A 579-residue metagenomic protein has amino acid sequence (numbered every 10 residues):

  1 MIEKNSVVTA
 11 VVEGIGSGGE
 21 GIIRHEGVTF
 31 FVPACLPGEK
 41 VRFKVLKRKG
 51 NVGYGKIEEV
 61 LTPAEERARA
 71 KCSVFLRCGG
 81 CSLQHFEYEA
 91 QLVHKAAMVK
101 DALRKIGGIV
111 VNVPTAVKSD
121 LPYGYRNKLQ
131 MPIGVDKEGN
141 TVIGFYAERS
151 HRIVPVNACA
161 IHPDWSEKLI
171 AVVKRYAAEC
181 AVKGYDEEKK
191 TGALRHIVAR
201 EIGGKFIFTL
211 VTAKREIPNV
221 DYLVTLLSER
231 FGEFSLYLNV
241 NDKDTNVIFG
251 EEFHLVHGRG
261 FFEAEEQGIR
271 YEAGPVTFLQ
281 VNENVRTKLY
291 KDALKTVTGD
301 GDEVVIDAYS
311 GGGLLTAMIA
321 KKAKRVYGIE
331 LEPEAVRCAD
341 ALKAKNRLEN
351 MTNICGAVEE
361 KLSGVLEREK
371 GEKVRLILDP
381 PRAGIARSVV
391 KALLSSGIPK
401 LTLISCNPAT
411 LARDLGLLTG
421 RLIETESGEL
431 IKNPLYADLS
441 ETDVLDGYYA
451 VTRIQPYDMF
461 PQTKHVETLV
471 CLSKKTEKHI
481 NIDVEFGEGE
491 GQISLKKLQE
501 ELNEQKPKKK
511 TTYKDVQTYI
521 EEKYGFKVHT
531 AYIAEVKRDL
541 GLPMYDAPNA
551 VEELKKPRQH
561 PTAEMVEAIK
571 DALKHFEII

Functional and structural regions predicted by a protein language model:
M1-A70, V74: Terminal RNA-binding accessory module
I2-S6, S17, R215-Q505: Rossmann-like S-adenosyl-L-methionine
G21-E26, G144-A147, A339: Short, acidic/hydrophobic/Gly-rich beta-strand patch recurrent on exposed beta strands that often constitutes part
E58-A70, L76-K183: Extended interfacial segments that mediate partner engagement and assembly in macromolecular machines
I153-R195, E201, K214-Y237: Internal alpha/beta scaffold segment
T512-Y524, A534-L540: DNA-recognition alpha helix
M544-P557: Short Lys/Arg-enriched helix C-cap and helix-to-coil transition segments that create basic nucleic-acid-contact patches
R558-I579: Phospho-regulated, low-complexity intrinsically disordered regions of nuclear gene-regulatory and chromatin-associated
